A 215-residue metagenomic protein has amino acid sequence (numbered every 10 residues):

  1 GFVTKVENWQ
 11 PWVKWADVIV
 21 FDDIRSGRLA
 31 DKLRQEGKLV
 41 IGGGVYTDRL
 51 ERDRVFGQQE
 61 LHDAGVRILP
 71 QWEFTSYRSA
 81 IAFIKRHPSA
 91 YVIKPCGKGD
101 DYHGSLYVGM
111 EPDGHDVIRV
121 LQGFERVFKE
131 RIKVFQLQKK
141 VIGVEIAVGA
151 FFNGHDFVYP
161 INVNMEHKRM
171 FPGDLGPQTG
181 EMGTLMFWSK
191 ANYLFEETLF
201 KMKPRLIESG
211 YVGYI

Functional and structural regions predicted by a protein language model:
F2-V92, K98-D101: Conserved N-proximal alpha/beta basic substrate-recognition cap immediately N-terminal to, or forming the N-lobe
F21-I24, G43-G44, Q71, K94-C96 (+4 more regions): Fold-independent oxyanion-binding glycine-rich loops and adjacent beta-strand/coil segments at enzyme active sites
G104-I215: Internal nucleotide-binding/catalytic subdomain
